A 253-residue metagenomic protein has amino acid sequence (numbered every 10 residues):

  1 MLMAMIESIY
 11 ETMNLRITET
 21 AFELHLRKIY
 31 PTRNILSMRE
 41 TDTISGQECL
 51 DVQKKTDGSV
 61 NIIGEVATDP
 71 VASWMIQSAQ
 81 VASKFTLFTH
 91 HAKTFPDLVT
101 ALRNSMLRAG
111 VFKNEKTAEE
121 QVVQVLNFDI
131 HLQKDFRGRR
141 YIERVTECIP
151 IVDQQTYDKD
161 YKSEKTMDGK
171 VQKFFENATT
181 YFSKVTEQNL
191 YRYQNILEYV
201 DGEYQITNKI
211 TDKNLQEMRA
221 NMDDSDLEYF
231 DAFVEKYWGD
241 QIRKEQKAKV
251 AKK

Functional and structural regions predicted by a protein language model:
M1: Hydrophobic positions on the alpha1 helix immediately C-terminal to the Walker A/P-loop
A4-V123: Switch/coupling sub-region of P-loop NTPases
I9-T20, T86-K93, K113, Q133-I149 (+1 more regions): Short, Lys/Arg-enriched charge-dense amphipathic segments
A21-F22, D42, A67, K134-F136 (+2 more regions): A broadly conserved detector of short glycine/acidic/proline-rich loop/turn motifs that flank catalytic sites and bind
E23-K28, E115-E119, F128-Q133, E176-V185 (+1 more regions): Intrinsically disordered, low-complexity boundary segments flanking structured domains
L36, A82, M106-R108, F128-R137 (+1 more regions): Short, charged low-complexity intrinsically disordered segments located at boundaries of structured domains
W74-Q77, E119-Y141, C148-I151: Helical/strand "switch-coupling" subdomains that flank nucleotide/phosphate-binding cores, especially in P-loop NTPases
R144-K253: NTP-binding/hydrolysis catalytic cores, primarily Walker-type P-loop NTPases
